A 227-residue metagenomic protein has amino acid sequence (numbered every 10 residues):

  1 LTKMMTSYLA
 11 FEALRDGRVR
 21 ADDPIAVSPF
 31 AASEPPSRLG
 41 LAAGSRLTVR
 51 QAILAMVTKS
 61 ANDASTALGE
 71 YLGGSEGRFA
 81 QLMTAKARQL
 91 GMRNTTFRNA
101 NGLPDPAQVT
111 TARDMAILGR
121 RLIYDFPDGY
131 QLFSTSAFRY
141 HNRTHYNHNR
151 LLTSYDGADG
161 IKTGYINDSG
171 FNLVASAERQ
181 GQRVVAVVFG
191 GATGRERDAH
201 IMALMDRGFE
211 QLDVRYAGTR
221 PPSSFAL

Functional and structural regions predicted by a protein language model:
L1-R113, I123: Active-site-adjacent loops and short helices of periplasmic peptidoglycan-processing enzymes
M92-T96, A100, P104-V109, R113-L227: Domain-terminus/edge residues, biased toward the C-terminal soluble/receptor-binding domains of extracytoplasmic
